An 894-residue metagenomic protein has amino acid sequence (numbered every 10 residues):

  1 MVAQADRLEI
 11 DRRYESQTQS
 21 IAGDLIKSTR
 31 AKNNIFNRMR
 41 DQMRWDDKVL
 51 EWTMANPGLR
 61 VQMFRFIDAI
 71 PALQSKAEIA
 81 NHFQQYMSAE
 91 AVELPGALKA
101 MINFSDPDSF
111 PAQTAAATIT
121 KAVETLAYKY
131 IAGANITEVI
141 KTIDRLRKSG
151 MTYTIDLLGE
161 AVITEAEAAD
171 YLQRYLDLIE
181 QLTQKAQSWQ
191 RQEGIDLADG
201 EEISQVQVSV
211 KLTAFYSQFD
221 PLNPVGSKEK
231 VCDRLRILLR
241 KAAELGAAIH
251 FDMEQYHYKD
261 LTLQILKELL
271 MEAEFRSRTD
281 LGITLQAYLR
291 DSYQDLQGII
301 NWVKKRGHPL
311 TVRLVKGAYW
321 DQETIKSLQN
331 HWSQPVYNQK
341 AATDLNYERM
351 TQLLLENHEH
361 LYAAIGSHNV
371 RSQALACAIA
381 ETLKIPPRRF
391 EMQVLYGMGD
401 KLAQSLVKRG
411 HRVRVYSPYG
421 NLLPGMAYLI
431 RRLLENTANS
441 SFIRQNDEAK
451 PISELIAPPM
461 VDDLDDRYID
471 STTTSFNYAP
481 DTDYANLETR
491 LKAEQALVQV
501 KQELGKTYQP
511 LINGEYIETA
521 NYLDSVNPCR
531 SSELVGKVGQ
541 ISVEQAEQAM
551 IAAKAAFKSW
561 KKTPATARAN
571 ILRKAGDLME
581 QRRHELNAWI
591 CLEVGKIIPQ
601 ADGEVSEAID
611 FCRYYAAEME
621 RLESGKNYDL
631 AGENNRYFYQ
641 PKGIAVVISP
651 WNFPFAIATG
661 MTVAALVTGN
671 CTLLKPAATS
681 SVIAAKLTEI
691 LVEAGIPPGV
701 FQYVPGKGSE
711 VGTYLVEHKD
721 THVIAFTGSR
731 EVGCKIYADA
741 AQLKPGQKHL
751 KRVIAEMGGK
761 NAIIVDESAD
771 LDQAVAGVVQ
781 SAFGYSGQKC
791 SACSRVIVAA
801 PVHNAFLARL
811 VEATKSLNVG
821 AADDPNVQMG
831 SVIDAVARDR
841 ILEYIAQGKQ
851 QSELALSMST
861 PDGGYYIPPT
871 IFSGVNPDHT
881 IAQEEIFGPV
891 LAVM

Functional and structural regions predicted by a protein language model:
V2-A479: Positively charged, amphipathic and often flexible ligand-engagement surfaces
D156-L158, K211-T213, H250-E254, T284-Q286 (+22 more regions): Generic beta-strand/beta-sheet core signal
R389-M392, L434-I443, C529-I541, Q545 (+10 more regions): Conserved C-terminal structural/oligomerization subdomain of aldehyde/semialdehyde dehydrogenase
N439, D447-V535: Hydrophobic face of amphipathic alpha-helices that form TPR/SEL1-like repeat modules and related alpha-solenoid
G514, S532-E533, A553, R568 (+10 more regions): Residue-level signal for inorganic ion chemistry
S531-E623: Glycine-rich loop-to-alpha-helix module at the N-terminal edge of alpha/beta enzyme cores
M619-Q773: Rossmann-like NAD(P) dinucleotide-binding subdomain of oxidoreductase/dehydrogenase enzymes
I690-G695, E717-H718, V723, E731-P877: ALDH superfamily catalytic-core signature
